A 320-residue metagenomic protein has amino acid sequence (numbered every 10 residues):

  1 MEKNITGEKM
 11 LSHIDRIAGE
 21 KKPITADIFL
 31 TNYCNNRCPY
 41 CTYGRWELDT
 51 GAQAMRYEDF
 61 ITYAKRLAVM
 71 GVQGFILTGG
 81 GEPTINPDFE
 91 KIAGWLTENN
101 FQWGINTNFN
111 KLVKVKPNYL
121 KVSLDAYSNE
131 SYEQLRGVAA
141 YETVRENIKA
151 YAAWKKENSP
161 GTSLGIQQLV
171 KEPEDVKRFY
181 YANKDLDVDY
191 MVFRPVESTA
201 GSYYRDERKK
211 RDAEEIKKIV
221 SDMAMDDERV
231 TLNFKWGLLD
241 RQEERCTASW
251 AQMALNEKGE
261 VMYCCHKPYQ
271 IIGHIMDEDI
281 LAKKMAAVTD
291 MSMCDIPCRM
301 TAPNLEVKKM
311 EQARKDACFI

Functional and structural regions predicted by a protein language model:
M1, I5, T50, V69 (+5 more regions): Radical SAM enzyme [4Fe-4S]-AdoMet core and its adjacent flexible, acidic and glycine-rich loops/tails across
E2-Y119, Q134, S202, R208-D212 (+3 more regions): Conserved alpha-helical substructure of the radical SAM core
P23-T25, S163-G165, M293-D295: Short, solvent-exposed beta-strand edge segments and adjacent coil->beta transition regions
I28, N32-N35, D240, V288 (+1 more regions): Processing junctions and N-termini across compartments
N32, R45, F109, L124-S128 (+2 more regions): Non-catalytic surface loops within mature trypsin-like serine protease
C34, C38-C41, C246, C264-C265 (+2 more regions): Short cysteine clusters
C38, R45, W250, P268-Y269 (+2 more regions): Extracellular/secretory pathway and lumenal proteins
K284-I320: Cysteine/selenocysteine-centered motifs that mediate thiol-based redox chemistry or coordinate metal-sulfur cofactors
